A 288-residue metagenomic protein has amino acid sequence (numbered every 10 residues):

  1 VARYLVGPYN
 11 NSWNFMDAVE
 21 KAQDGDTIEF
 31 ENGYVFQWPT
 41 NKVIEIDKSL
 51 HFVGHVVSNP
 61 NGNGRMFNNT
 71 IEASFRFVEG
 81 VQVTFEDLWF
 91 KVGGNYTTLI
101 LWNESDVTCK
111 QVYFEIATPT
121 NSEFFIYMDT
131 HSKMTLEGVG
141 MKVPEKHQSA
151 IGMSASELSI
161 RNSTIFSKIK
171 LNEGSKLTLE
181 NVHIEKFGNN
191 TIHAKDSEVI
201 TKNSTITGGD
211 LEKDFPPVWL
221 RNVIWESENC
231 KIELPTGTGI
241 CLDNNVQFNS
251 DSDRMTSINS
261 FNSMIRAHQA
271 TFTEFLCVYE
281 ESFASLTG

Functional and structural regions predicted by a protein language model:
V1-Y9, E20, D24: N-terminal domain-start segments of secreted/luminal proteins
Y9-M16, G25-H51, H55-A73, F90-N95 (+1 more regions): N-terminal extracellular ligand-recognition/capping segment immediately after the signal peptide
V19-T27, E45, V56-V57, V78-V83 (+6 more regions): Beta-strand repeat architectures
P39-V43, N63-R76, D87, V92-I100 (+7 more regions): Extracellular beta-strand/beta-solenoid scaffold signature
